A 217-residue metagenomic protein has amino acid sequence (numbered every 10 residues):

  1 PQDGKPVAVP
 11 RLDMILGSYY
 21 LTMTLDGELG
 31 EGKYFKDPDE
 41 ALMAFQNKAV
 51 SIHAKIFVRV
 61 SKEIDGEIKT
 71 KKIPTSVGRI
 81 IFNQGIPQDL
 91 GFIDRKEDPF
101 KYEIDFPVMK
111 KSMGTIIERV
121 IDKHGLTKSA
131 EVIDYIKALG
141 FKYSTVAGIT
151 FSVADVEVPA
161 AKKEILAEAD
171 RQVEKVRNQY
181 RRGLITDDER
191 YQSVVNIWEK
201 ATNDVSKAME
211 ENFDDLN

Functional and structural regions predicted by a protein language model:
P1-D187: Feature marking long nucleic-acid-engaging regions of large polymerase/nuclease enzymes
D188-N217: Gly/Pro-rich turn-and-neighbor structural signature
